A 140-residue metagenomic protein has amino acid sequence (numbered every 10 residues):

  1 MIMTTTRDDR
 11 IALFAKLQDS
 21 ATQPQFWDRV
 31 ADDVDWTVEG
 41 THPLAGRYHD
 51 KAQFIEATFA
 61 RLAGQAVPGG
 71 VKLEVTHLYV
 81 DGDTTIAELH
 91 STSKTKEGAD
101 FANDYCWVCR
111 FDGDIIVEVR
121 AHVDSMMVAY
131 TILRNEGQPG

Functional and structural regions predicted by a protein language model:
I2-T5, A63-G140: A beta-strand edge to alpha-helix "cap/lid" segment located at domain peripheries
T4-D35: Short acidic-aromatic low-complexity motifs
D9-S20, L44-Y48, L62-A66, E88: Short, mixed-charge, low-aromatic patches
R10-L13, F54, V123, G137: Sequence-pattern detector for short linear motifs and compositional/periodic biases rather than a specific fold
A12, K16, D28, E56-G64 (+2 more regions): Charged/polar, solvent-exposed surface patches and flexible loops
P24, A31-V80: A solvent-exposed, acidic/Ser-Thr-rich amphipathic alpha-helical stretch
Q25-V30, V34, F54, T58 (+3 more regions): Hydrophobic pocket/interface hotspot
